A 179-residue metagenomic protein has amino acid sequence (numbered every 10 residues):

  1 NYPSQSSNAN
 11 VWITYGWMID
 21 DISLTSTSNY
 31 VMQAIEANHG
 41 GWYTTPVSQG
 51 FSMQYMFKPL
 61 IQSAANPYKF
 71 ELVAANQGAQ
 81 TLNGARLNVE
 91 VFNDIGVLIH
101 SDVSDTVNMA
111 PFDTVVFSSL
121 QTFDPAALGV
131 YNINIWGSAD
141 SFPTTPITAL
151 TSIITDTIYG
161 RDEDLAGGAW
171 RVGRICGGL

Functional and structural regions predicted by a protein language model:
N1-I13: Short beta-strand-plus-loop segments that form exposed binding edges in beta-rich domains
S7, Y15-L179: Extracellular/luminal regions of secreted and cell-surface proteins that mediate adhesion/ECM remodeling
